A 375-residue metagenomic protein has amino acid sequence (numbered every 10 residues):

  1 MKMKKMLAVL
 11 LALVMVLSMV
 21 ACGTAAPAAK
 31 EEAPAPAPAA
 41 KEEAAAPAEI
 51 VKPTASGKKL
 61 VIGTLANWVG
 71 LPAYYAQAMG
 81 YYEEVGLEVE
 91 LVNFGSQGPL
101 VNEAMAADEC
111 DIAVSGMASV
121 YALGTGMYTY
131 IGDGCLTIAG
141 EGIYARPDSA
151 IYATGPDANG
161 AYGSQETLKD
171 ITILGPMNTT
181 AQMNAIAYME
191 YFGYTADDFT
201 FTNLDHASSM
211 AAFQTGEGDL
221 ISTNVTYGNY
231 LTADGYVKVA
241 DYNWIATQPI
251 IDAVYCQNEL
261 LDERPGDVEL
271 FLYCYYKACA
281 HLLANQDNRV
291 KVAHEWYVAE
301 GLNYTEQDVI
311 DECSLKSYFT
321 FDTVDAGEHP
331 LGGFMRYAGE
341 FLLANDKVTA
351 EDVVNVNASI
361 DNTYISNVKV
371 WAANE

Functional and structural regions predicted by a protein language model:
M1-K59, V368-E375: Short, low-complexity disordered leader/linker segments with a strong preference for bacterial N-terminal type II
K30-A33, A37-T195, T200-N203, D219 (+3 more regions): Short, glycine-/small- and polar/acidic-enriched structural segments that line small-molecule recognition paths
V69, A78, Q97, V101 (+10 more regions): Stable alpha-helical elements in mature extracytoplasmic
L91, Y130, F201, L282 (+2 more regions): Surface-exposed patches in mature extracellular/periplasmic domains of secreted proteins
S208-V298: Pocket-lining segment of extracytoplasmic ligand-binding domains
D262-V348: Secondary-structure end/capping motifs
M335-E375: Conserved C-terminal helix/tail region of periplasmic/extracytoplasmic solute-binding proteins
